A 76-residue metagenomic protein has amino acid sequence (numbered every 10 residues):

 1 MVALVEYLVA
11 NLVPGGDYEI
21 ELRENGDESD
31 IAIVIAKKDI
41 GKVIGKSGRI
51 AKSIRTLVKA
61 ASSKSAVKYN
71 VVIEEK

Functional and structural regions predicted by a protein language model:
M1-K42, K52-K76: RNA-contacting regions in translation and RNA-metabolism proteins, encompassing KH/S1 modules where present
R49: Residue-level recognition of oxygen-bearing side chains
